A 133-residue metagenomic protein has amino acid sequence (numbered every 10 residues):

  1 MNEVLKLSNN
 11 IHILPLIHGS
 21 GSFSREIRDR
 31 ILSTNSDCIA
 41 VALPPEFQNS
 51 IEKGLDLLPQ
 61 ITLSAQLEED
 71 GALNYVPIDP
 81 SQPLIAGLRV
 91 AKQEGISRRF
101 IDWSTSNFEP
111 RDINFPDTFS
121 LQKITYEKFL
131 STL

Functional and structural regions predicted by a protein language model:
M1-L133: Compositional signal for N-terminal targeting/processing segments
